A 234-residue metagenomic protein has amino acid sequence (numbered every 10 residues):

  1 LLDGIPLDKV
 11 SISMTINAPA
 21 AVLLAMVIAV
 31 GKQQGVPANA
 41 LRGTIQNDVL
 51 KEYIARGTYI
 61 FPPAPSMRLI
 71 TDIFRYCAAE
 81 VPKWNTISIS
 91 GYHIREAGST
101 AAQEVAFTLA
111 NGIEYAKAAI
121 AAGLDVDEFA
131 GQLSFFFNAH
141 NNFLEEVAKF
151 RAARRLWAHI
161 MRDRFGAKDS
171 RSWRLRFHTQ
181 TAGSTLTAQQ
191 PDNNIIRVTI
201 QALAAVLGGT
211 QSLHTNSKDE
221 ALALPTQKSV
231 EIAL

Functional and structural regions predicted by a protein language model:
L1-H140, E145, R164, R174-H178 (+3 more regions): Catalytic alpha/beta active-site cores
N17, A21-I28, L186-A202: Thiamine diphosphate
G98-A106, H140-A152, T181-I195, A223-I232: Short glycine/threonine-rich loop-to-helix capping motif typified by GTGT followed within a few residues by an Asp-Pro
I160: Short alpha-helical functional segments enriched in proximate histidine and acidic residues
K168-S170: Internal maturation/activation junctions in enzymes
I200, Q211-L234: Active-site or pore-adjacent capping/gating segments
